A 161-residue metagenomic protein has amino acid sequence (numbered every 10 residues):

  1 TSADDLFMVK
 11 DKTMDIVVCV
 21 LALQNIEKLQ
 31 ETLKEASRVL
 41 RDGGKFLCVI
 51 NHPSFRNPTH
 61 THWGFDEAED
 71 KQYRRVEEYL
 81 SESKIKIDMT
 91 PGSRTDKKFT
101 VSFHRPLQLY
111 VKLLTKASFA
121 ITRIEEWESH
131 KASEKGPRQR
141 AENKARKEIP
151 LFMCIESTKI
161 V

Functional and structural regions predicted by a protein language model:
T1: Cofactor-binding loops of NAD(P)H-dependent oxidoreductases, dominated by short-chain dehydrogenase/reductases
D4-V17: A short acidic, Gly/Pro-enriched loop at the edge of an enzyme's catalytic core that lines a small-molecule cofactor
D15-Q30: A short SAM/SAH-binding and catalytic strip from SAM-dependent methyltransferases
Q30-K45: A short glycine-rich, Lys/Arg-flanked "PGG" loop and its adjoining helix->strand segment in the class I
K45-D88: Conserved class I S-adenosyl-L-methionine
I50, S54-F65, S93-L109: Acceptor-substrate binding/catalytic loop of class I
S83, D88, T100-E125: Short alpha-helix
A117-F119, R138-V161: Core SAM-dependent methyltransferase catalytic element
